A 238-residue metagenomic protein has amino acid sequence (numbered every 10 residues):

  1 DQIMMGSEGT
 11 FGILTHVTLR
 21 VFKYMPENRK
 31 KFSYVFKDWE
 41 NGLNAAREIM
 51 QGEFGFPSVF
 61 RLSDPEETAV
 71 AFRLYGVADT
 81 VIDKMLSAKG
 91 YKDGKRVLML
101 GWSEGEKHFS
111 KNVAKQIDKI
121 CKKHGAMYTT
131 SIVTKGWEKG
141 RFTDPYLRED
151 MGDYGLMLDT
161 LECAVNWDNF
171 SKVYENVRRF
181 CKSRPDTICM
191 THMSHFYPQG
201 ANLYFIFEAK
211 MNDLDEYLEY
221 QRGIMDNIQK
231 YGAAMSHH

Functional and structural regions predicted by a protein language model:
D1-M25, H238: FAD-binding core of FAD-dependent oxidoreductases, characterized by glycine-rich FAD pyrophosphate-binding loops
S7, N28, G94-R96, K230: Short, well-ordered loop/turn elements at secondary-structure boundaries
L19, V35-F36, L43-G223, N227 (+1 more regions): C-terminal substrate-recognition/cap domain of FAD-linked oxidoreductases
Y24-S33: Acyl-CoA/ACP chain-elongation machinery
G232-H238: Basic polyanion-binding and macromolecular-assembly surfaces
